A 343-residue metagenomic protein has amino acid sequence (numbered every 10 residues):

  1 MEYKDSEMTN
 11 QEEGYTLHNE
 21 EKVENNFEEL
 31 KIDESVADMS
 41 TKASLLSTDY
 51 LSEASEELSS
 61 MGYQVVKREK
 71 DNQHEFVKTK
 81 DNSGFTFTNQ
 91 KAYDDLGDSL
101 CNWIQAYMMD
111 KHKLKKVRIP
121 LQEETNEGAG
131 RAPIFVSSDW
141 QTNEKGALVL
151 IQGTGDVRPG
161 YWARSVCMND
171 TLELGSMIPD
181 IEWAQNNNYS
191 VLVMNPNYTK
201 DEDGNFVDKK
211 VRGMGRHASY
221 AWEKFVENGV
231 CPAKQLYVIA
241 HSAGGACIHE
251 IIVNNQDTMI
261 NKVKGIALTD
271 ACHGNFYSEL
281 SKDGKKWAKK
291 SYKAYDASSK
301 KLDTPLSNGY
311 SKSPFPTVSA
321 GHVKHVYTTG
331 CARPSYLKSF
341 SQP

Functional and structural regions predicted by a protein language model:
E2-E123, G130: N-terminal targeting or regulatory segments adjacent to alpha/beta-hydrolase or S9 domains
Y93, L100-I104, H112, F225 (+4 more regions): Plant-skewed but cross-kingdom recognition/interaction modules and surfaces
T125-V191, N195, D201: Short, surface-exposed "cap/lid" segments of acyl-processing enzymes
G160-S165, P196-N197, G204-F206, E250-N254 (+1 more regions): Short coil/turn segments at secondary-structure boundaries
I178, E182, S219, I248-V253: Short, hydrophobic alpha-helix immediately C-terminal to the catalytic nucleophile
G204-C231: Alpha/beta-hydrolase active-site loop
I239-I248: Gly/Ala-rich beta-loop-alpha elbow adjacent to hydrolase catalytic centers
N255-P343: The feature captures the conserved acid-bearing segment of alpha/beta-hydrolase catalytic domains
